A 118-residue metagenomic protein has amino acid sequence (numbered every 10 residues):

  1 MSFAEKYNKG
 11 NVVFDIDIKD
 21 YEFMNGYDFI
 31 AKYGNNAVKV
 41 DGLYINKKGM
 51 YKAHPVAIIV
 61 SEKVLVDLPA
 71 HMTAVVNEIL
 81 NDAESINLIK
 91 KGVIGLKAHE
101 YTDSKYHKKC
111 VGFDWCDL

Functional and structural regions predicted by a protein language model:
M1-V64, Y106, D114-L118: OB-fold ssDNA-binding interfaces and closely related basic DNA-contact patches used across DNA replication/repair
A31-Y33, V76-K97: Short nucleic-acid-contacting surface segments enriched for D/E, G, S/T with interspersed K/R
G42, I86-V111: Flexible glycine-rich surface loops and low-complexity tracts that mediate binding to linear polymers
Y51-E84: Amphipathic protein-protein interaction modules
